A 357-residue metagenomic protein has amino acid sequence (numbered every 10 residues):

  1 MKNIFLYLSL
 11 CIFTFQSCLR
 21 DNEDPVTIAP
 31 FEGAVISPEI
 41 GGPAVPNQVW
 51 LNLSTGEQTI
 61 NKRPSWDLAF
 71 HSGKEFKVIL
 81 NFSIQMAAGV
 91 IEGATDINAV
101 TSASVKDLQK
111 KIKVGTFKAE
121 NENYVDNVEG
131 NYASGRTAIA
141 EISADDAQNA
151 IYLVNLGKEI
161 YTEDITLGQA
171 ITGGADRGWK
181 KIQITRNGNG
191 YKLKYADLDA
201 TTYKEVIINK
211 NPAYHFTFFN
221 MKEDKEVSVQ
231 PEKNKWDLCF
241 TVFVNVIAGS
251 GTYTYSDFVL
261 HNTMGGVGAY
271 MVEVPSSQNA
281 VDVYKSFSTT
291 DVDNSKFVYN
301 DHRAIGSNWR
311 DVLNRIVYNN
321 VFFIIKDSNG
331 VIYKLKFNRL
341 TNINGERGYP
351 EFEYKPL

Functional and structural regions predicted by a protein language model:
K2-L8: Sec-dependent signal peptide recognition, specifically the positively charged N-region followed immediately by
T14-S17: C-terminal motif of bacterial Sec signal peptides marking the signal peptidase cleavage site
L19-L357: Surface-exposed, beta-sheet-biased, low-hydrophobicity segments with strongly acidic/polar composition
